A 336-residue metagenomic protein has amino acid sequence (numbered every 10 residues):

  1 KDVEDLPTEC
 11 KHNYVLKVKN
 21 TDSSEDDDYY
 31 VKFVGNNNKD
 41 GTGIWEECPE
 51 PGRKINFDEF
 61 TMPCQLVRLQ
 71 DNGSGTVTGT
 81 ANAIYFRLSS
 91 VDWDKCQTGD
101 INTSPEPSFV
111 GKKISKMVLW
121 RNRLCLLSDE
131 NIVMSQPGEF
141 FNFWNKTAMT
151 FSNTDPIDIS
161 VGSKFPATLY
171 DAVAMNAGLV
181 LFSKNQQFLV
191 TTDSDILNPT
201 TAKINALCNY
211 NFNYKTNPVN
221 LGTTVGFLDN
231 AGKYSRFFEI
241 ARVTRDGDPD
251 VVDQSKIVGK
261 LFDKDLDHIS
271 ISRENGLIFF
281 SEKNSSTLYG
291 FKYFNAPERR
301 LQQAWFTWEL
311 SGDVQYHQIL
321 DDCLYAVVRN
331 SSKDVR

Functional and structural regions predicted by a protein language model:
K1-V110: Long, charge-dense tracts
N38, T42-E50, V110-K112, K116 (+2 more regions): Solvent-exposed, charged interface segments at domain starts and junctions
K54-T80, N122-A148, L228, Y234-A241 (+2 more regions): Eukaryotic alpha-helical scaffold "rod" segments
G79-P105, L127-T154, V190-I196: Beta-propeller domains
S90, T98-F109, K116, R123 (+2 more regions): Elongated fiber/stalk and passenger scaffolds
P105-E130, P166-V173: Beta-strand-rich domains and repeat architectures in extracellular enzymes and scaffolds, especially beta-propellers
N131, G138, S160-R336: Beta-sheet-dominated scaffold domains
